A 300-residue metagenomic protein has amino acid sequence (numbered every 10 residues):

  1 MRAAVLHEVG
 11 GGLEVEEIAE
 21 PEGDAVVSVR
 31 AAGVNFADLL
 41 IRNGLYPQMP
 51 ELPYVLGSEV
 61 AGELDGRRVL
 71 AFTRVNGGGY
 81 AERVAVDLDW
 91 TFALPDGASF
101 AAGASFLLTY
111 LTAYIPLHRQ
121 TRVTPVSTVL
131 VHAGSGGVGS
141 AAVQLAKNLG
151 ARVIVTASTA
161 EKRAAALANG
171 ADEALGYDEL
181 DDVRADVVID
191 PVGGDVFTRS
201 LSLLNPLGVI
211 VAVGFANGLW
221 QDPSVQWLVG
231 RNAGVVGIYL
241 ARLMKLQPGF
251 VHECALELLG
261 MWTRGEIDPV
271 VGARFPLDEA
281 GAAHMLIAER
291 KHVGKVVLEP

Functional and structural regions predicted by a protein language model:
P21-G33, L45-G78: Glycine-rich beta-strand-centered segment in the early N-terminal region that forms part of a ligand/cofactor-binding
V69-S135: NAD(P)H dinucleotide-binding glycine-rich loop of Rossmann-like/cofactor-binding domains, especially the beta1-alpha1
G79-A81, A157-A165, W220-V225: Short, glycine/polar-rich helix-capping loops at beta-to-alpha or helix-loop-helix junctions that flank or form
Y110-L111, G136-S140, G193-G194: Glycine-rich NAD(P) Rossmann-fold beta1-alpha1 loop
V131, K147-V196, G249-E253: Adenosine-nucleotide cofactor-binding segment
S140-N148, N205: Surface-exposed amphipathic alpha-helices with a cationic face
D195-E266, P300: Glycine-rich phosphate-binding loop and adjacent beta-alpha segment of Rossmann(oid) nucleotide-cofactor-binding
G249-P300: C-terminal hydrophobic helical "lid"/dimerization subdomain of Rossmann-like NAD(P)H-dependent oxidoreductases
